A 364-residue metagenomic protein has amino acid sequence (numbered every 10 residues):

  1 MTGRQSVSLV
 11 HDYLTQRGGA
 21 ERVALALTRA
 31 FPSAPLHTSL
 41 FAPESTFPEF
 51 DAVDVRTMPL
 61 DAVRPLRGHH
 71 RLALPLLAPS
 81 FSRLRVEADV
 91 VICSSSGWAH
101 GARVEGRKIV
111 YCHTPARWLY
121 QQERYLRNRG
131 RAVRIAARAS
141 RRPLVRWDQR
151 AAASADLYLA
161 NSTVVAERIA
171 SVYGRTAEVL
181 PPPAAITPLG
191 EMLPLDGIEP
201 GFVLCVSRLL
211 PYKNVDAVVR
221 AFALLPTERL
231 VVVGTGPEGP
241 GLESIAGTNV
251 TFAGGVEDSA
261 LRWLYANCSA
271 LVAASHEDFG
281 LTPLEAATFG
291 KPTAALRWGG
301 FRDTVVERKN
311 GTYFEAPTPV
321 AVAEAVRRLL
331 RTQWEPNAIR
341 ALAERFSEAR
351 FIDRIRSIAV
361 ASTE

Functional and structural regions predicted by a protein language model:
A30-A99: Active-site donor-binding segments of glycosyltransferases and PAPS-dependent sulfotransferases
R127-Y158, A166-E167: Membrane-proximal helix-turn-helix segments that form the acceptor-binding/catalytic region of lipid-linked
M192-K213, V219-L225, V231: Conserved donor-binding/catalytic core segment of Leloir-type glycosyltransferases
P240-A260: Nucleotide-activated donor-binding/catalytic signature segment of Leloir-type glycosyltransferases, i.e., the conserved
A266-D278, K291: Acidic donor-binding loop of glycosyltransferase active sites
P292-L296, V305: Short hydrophobic beta-strand element within catalytic cores of glycosyltransferases and related nucleotide-activated
E307-P319, R327-Q333: Conserved acidic donor-binding segment of nucleotide-sugar-dependent glycosyltransferases
P317, L330-V360: A charged, aromatic-enriched C-terminal amphipathic alpha-helix characteristic of glycosyltransferases across folds
